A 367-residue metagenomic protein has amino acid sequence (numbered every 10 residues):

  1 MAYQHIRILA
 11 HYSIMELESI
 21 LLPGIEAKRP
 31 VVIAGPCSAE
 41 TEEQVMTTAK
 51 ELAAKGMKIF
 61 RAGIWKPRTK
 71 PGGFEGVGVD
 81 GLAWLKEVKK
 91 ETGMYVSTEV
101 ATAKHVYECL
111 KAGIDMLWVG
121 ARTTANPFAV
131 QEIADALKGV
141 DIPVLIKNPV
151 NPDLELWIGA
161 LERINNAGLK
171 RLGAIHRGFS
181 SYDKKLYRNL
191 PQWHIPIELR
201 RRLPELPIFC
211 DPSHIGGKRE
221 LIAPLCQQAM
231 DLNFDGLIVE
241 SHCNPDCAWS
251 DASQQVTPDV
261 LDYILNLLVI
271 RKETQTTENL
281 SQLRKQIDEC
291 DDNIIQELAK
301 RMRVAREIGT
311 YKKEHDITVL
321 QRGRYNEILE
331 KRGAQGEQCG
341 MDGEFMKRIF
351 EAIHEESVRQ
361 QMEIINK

Functional and structural regions predicted by a protein language model:
A2-I33: N-terminal amphipathic alpha-helix/helix-capping segment at the start of soluble metabolic enzymes
P30-V45, P71-G73, Y95-E99, A121 (+3 more regions): Active-site mouth loops of central-metabolism enzymes
R61-V79, C243-A252, I308-I317: Glycine-rich, proline-tolerant flexible connector loops at the mouths of alpha/beta enzymes
A62, P67-L117, P127-F128: N-terminal active-site wall of soluble small-molecule enzyme domains
F74-S97, D135-P143, I195-E205, Q254-K272 (+1 more regions): Alpha-helix-loop-beta-strand connector modules within alpha/beta enzyme cores
M94-T102, D115-A129, P143-D153, I175-H176: Catalytic beta/alpha-barrel core
A129-V260, Q275-T276: Catalytic alpha/beta core domains of metabolic enzymes, predominantly
E273-K367: Domain-level signature for soluble enzymes in the chorismate/prephenate branch of the shikimate pathway
